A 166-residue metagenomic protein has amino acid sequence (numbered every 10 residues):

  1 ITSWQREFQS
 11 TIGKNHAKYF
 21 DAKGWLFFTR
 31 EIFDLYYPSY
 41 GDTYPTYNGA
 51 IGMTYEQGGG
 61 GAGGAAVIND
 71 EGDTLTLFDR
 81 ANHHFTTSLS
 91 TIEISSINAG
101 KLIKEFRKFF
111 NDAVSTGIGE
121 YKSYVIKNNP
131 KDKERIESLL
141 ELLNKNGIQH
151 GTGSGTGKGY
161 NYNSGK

Functional and structural regions predicted by a protein language model:
T2-F27, E31-Y37, G41-K166: Intrinsic-disorder/low-complexity accessory segments
